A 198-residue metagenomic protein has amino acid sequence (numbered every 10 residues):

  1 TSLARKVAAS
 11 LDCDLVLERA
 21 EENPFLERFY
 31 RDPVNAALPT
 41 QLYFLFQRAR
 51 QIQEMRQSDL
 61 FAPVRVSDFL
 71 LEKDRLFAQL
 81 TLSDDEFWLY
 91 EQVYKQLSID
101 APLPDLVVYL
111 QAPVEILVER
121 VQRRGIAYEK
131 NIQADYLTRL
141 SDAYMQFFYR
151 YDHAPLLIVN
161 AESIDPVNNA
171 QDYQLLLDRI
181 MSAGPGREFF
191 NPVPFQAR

Functional and structural regions predicted by a protein language model:
T1: Walker A/P-loop
R5, A9-Q47: Conserved substrate/cofactor phosphate-moiety recognition/catalytic segment in nucleotide-dependent phosphotransferases
V16, S67, L106-V108, L157-V159: Hydrophobic/aromatic beta-strand patches that form the interior of the parallel beta-sheet core in alpha/beta enzyme
A20-N23, L71-K73, A112-L117, S163-P166: Conserved nucleotide-binding/hydrolysis micro-motifs of P-loop NTPases
D32-N35, D84, L175-L176: Short, hinge-like loop/turn segments at secondary-structure boundaries
A36-P102: Glycine-rich phosphate-binding loop used to anchor ATP phosphates in small-molecule kinases, encompassing both
D74-M145: A glycine- and Lys/Arg-enriched "phosphate-lid" helix/loop adjacent to the NTP-binding pocket of small-molecule kinases
Q122-K130, Y136-R198: NTP-dependent small-molecule kinase module
